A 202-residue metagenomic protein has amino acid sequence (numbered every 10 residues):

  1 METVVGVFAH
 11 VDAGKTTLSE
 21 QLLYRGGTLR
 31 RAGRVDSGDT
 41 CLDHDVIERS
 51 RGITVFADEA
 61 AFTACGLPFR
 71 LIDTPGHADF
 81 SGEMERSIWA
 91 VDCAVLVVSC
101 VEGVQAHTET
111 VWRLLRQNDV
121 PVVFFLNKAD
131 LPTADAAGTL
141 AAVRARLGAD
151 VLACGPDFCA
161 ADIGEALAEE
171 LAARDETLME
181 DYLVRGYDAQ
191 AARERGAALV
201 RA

Functional and structural regions predicted by a protein language model:
M1-A13, R31-A32, E102-A202: P-loop NTPase catalytic nucleotide-binding module
M1-V98, V104, L147, A153: P-loop NTPase switch module centered on the Walker A-proximal segment
